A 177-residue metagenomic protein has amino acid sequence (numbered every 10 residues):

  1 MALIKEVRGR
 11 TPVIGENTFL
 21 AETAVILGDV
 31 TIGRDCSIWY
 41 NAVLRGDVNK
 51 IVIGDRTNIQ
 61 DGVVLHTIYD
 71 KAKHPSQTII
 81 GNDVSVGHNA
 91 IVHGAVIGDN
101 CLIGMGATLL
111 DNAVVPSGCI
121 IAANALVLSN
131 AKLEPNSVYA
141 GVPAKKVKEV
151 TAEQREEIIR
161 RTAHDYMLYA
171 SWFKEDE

Functional and structural regions predicted by a protein language model:
M1-V13, D47, I53-D55, Q60-I68 (+3 more regions): Glycine-rich hexapeptide-repeat left-handed beta-helix
A2-I38: N-terminal segments that cap or nucleate solenoid repeat domains
S85: Short HxH-centered metal-ligating active-site micro-motif
